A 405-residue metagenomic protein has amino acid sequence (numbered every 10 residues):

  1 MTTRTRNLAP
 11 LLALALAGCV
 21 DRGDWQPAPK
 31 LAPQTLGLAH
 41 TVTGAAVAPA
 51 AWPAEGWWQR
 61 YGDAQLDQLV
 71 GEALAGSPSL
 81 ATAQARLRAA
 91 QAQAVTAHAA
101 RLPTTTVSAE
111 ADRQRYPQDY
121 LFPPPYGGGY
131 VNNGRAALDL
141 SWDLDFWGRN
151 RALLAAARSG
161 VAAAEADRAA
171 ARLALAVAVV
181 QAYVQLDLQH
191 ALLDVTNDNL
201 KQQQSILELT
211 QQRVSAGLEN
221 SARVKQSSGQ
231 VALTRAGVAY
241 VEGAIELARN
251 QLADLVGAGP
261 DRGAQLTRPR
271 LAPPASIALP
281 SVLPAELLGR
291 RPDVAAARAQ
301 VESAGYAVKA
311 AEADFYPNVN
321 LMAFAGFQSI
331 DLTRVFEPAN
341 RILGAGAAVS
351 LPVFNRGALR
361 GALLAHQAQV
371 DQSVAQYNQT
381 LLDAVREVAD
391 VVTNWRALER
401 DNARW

Functional and structural regions predicted by a protein language model:
T2-A75, G134, R158, E242-G289 (+2 more regions): Terminal intrinsically disordered/low-complexity segments used for targeting and assembly
V20, N150, A166-L283, N394 (+1 more regions): Periplasmic alpha-helical coiled-coil/stalk elements that build and connect Gram-negative outer-membrane
A51, Q59, L74, A156 (+4 more regions): Amphipathic alpha-helical coiled-coil scaffold segments and their short linker/junction regions
W52-Y61, A111-D139, R262-P280, K309 (+1 more regions): Small/polar, glycine/serine/threonine/aspartate-rich low-complexity segments that form flexible
L66-Q68, A89, N133-R135, Q181 (+2 more regions): Transmembrane beta-barrel architecture of outer-membrane proteins
V70, R135-D139, Y183, S228 (+3 more regions): Membrane-embedded beta-strand positions in outer-membrane beta-barrel channels/transporters
A81-T82, H98, L144-R172, A222 (+5 more regions): Sec/SRP-type N-terminal targeting helices
